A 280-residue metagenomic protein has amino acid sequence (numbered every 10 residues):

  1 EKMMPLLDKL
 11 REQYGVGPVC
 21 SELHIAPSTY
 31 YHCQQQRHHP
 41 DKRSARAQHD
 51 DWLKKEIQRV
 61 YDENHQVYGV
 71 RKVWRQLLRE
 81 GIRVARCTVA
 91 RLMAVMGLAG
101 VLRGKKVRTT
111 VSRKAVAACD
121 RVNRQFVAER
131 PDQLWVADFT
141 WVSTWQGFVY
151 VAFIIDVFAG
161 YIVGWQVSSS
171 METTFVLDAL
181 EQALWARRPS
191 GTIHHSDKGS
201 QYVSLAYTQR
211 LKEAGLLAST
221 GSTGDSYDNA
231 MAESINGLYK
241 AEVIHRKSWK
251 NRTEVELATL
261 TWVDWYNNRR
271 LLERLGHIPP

Functional and structural regions predicted by a protein language model:
E1-P280: Charged DNA-binding/catalytic regions of mobile-element recombinases
